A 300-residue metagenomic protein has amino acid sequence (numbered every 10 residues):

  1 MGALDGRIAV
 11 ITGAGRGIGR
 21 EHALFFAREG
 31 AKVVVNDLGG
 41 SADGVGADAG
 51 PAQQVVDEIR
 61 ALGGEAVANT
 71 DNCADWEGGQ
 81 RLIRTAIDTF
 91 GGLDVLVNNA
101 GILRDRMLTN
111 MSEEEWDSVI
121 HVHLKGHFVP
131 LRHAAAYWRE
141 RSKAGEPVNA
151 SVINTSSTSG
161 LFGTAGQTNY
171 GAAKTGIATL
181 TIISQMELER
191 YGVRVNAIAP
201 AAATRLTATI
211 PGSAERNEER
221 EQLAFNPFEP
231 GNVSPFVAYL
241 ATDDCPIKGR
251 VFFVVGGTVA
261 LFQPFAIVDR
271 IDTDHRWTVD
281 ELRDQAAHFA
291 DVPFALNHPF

Functional and structural regions predicted by a protein language model:
G2-V35: Canonical Rossmann dinucleotide-binding motif of NAD(H)/NADP(H)-dependent dehydrogenases/reductases, specifically
D5, L62-E65, G78, T85-N98 (+3 more regions): A glycine-rich helix->loop->beta "capping" turn within Rossmann-like NAD(P)(H)-dependent oxidoreductase domains
A49, Q53, T70-I83, E113: The beta1-alpha1 cofactor-binding region of Rossmann-like NAD(H)/NADP(H)-dependent oxidoreductases
I59, M107-L108, E115-I120: Substrate-binding pocket helix/loop in short-chain dehydrogenase/reductase
L131, A173: Active-site helix of classical SDR
S157: Residue(s) in the substrate-gating loop at a strand-loop-helix junction that position the organic substrate next
E218-F300: C-terminal helical subdomain
